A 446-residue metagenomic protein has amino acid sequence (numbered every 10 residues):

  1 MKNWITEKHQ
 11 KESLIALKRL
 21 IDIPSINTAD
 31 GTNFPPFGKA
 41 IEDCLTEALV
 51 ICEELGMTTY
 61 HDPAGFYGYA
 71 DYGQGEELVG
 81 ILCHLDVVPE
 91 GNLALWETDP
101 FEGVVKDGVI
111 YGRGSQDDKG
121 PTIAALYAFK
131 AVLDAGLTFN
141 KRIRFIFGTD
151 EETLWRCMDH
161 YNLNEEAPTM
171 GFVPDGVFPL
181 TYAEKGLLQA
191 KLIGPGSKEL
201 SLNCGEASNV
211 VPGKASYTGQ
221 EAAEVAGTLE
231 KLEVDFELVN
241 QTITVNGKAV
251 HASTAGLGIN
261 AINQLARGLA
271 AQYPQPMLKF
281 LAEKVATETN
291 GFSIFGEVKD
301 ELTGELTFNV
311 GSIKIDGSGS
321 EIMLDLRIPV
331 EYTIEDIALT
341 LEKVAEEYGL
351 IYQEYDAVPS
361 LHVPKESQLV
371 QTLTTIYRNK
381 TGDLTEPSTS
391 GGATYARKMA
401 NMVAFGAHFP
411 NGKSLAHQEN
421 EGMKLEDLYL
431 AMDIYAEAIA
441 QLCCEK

Functional and structural regions predicted by a protein language model:
K2-I110, L137-F139: Acidic/His- and Gly-rich active-site-bordering loop/insert found across diverse amide/peptide-bond hydrolases
K18, L49, I123-K130, D159 (+4 more regions): Predominant activation on well-ordered alpha-helical scaffold segments within soluble catalytic domains
Y60, S253-N309, K314-G317, M323 (+3 more regions): An extended, acidic, His-containing surface patch that forms the Zn2+-binding/catalytic region of metallohydrolases
G65, C83-L85, S115, T149-D150 (+4 more regions): Fold-independent oxyanion-binding glycine-rich loops and adjacent beta-strand/coil segments at enzyme active sites
L78-F147, T153, E165-E166, Q418-L430: Active-site metal-coordination/substrate-binding segment of hydrolases, especially metallo-dependent peptidases
D86, L229-E237, Y273, K343-G349 (+1 more regions): A common structural junction motif
E152, M158-P329: Midchain, well-structured core segments that form catalytic/ion-binding scaffolds
